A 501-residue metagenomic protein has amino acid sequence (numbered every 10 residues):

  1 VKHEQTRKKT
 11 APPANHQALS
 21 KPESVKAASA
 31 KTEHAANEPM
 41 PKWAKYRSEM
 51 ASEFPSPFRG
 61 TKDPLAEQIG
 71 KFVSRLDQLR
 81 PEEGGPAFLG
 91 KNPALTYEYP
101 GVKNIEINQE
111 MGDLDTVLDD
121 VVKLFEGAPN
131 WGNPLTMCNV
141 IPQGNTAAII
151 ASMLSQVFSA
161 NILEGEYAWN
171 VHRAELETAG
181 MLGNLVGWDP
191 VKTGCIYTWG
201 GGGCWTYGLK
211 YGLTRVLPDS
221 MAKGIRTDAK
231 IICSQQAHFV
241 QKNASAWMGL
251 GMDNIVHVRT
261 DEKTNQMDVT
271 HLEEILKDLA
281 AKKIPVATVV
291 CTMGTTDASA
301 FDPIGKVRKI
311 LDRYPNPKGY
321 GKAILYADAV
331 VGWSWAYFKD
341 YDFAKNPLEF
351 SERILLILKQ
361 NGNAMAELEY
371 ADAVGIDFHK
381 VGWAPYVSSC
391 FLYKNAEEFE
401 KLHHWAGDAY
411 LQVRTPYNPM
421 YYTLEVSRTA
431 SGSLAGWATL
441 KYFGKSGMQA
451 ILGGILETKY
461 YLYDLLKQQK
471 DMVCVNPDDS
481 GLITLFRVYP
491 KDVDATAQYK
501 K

Functional and structural regions predicted by a protein language model:
T32-K192: N-terminal entrance/gating region of PLP-dependent enzymes' catalytic architecture
V102, F158-E166, D189-I196, I225-A229 (+4 more regions): Glycine- and acidic
Q143-M248: Well-ordered mid-protein domain cores that form the structural environment of catalytic cofactors
V191-K192, N476-I483: Short Gly/Ser/Thr- and Asp/Glu-enriched loop/turn motifs at secondary-structure junctions
G200-G203, Y207, Y211-E400: Conserved PLP-enzyme active-site core in the AAT-like
T295, S299, N346-D478, Y489-D492: Active-site C-terminal subdomain of aminotransferase-like
S299, L482-K501: Conserved PLP-binding active-site segment of the aspartate aminotransferase-like
